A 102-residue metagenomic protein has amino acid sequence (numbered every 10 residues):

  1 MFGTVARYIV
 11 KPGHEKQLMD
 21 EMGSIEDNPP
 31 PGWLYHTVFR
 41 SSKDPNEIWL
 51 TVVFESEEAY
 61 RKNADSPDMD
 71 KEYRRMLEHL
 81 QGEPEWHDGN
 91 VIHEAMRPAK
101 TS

Functional and structural regions predicted by a protein language model:
F2-G3, Y35-I48, E72-S102: Glycine-rich beta-strand-turn "strand-cap" elements at beta-sheet edges
F2-I9, H36-S66: Short, well-ordered beta-strand segments in beta-rich or mixed alpha/beta enzyme and ligand-binding folds
I9-M19: Short, surface-exposed ligand-recognition loops at beta-strand->loop->(often short) alpha-helix junctions that present
H14-K16, E58-Y60, E94: Residue-level signal for secondary-structure boundary sites
S24-Y35, V53-H87: An amphipathic, aromatic/His-enriched active-site/gating alpha helix that lines ligand/cofactor pockets
